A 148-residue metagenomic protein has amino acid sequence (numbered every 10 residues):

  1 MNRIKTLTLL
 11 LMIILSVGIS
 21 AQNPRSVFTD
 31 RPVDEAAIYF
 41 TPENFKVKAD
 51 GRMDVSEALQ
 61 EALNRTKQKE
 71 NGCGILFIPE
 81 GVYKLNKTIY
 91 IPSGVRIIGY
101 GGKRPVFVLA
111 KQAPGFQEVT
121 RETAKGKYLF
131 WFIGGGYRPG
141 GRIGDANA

Functional and structural regions predicted by a protein language model:
N2-A148: Extracellular "leader-to-stem" segments immediately downstream of a signal peptide or signal-anchor in secreted/lumenal
